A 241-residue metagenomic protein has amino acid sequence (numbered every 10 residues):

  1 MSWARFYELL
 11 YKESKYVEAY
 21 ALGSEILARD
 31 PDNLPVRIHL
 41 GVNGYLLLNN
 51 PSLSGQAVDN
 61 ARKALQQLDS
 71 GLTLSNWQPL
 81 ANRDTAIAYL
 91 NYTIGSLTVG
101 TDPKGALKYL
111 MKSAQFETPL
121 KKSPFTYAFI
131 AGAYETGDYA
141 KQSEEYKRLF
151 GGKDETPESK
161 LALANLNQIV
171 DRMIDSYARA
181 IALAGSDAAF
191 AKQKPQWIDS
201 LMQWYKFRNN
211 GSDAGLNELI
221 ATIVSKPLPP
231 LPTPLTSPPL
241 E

Functional and structural regions predicted by a protein language model:
M1, K12, G23-P35, N50 (+3 more regions): Flexible helix-coil transition and linker loops at the boundaries of alpha-helical arrays
S2-R5, R37-L40, G44, N91 (+3 more regions): TPR repeat positional signature
L10, G44, T98, Y134 (+1 more regions): Residue at a conserved register position within TPR or TPR-like alpha-solenoid repeats
E13, L47-P51, V99-K104, G137: Structural motif corresponding to the intra-repeat A-B loop/turn of tetratricopeptide repeats
N43-T85, T136-R179, L183: Short coil/linker segments at helix-helix boundaries
G55, T101-G105, T233-E241: PEST-like low-complexity, intrinsically disordered acidic/proline/serine-rich tracts that flank trafficking/processing
T73-W77, A182-E241: Terminal, low-structured helical/coil segments at or just beyond the last alpha-helical repeat
